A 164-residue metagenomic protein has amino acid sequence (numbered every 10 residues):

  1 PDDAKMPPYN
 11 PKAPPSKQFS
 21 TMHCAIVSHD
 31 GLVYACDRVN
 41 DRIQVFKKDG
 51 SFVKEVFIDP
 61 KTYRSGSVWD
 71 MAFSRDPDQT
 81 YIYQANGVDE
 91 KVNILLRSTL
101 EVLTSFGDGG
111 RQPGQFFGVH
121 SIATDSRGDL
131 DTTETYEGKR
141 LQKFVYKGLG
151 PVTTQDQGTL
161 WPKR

Functional and structural regions predicted by a protein language model:
P1-R164: Eukaryotic scaffold repeat domains enriched in small/polar residues
